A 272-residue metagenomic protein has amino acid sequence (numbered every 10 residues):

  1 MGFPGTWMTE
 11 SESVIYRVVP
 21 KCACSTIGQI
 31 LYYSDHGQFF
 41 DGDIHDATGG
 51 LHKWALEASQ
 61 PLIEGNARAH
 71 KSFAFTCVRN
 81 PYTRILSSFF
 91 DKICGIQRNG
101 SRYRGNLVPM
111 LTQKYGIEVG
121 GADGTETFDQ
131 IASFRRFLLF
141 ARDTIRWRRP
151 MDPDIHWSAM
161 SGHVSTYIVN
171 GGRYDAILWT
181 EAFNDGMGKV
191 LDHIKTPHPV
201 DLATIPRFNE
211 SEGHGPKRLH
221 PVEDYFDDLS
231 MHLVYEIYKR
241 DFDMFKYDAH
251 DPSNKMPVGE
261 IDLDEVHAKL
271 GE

Functional and structural regions predicted by a protein language model:
M1-E272: Membrane-interface amphipathic segments in extracytoplasmic regions
